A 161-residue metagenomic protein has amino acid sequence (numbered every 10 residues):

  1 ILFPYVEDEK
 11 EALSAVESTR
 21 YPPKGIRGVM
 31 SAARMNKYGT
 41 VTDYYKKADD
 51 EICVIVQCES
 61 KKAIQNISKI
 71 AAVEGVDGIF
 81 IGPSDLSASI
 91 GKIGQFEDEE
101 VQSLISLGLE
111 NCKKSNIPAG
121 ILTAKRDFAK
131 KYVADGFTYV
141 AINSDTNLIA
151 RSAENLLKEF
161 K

Functional and structural regions predicted by a protein language model:
I1-F3, V54-E59, A71, I79-I81 (+2 more regions): Hydrophobic faces of well-ordered beta-strands that scaffold small-molecule active sites in alpha/beta enzyme cores
L2-A15, I79-I90, F137-L156: Glycine-rich phosphate-binding active-site loops on the catalytic face of alpha/beta enzymes
F3-E74, A88: Conserved anion-binding
E9, D98-S106, R126, A150: Non-membrane alpha-helical structural segments and their capping/turn regions in soluble enzymes
E17-G25, K47-D49, E97-G120, F160: Alpha-helix-loop-beta-strand connector modules within alpha/beta enzyme cores
T19-Y21, V73-G78, A134-V140: Glycine-enriched alpha-helix->loop->beta-strand junction motifs that scaffold or abut catalytic
K61, E74-K92, E97: Histidine/lysine/aspartate-rich catalytic loop segments that bind and position anionic ligands
